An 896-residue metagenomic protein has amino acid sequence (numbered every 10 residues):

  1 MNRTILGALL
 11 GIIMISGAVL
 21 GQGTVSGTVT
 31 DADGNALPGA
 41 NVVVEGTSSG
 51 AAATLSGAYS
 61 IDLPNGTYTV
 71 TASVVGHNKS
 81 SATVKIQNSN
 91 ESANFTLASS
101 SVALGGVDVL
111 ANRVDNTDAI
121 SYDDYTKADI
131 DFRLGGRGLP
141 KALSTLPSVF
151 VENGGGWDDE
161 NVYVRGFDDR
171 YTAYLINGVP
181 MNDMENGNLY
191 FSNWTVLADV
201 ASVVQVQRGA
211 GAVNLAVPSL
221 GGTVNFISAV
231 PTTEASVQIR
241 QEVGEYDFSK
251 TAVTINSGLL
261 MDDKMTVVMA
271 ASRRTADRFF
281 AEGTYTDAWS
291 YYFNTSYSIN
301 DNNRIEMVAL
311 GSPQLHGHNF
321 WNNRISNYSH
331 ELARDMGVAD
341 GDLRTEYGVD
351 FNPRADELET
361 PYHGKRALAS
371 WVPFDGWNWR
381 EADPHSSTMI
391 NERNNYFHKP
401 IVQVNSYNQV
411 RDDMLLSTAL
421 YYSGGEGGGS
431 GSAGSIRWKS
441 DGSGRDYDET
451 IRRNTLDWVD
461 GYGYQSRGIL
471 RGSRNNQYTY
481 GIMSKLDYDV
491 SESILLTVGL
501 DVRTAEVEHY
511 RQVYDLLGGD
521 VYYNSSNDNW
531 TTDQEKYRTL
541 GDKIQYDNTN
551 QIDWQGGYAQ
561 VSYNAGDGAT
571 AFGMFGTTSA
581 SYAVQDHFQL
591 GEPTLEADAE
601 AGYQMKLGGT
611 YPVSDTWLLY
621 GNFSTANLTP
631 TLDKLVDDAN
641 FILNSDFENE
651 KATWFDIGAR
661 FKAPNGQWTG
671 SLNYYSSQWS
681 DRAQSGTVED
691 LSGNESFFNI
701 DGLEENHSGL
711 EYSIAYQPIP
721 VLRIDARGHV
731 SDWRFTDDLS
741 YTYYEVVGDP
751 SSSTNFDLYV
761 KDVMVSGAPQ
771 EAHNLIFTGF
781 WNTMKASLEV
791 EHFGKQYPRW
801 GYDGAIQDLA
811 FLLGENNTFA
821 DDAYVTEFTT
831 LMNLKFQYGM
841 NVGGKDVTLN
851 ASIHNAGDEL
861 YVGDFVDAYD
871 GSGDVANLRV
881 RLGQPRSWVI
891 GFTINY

Functional and structural regions predicted by a protein language model:
N41-E45, S73-H77, Q87-F132, D169: Short, acidic, small-residue-rich periplasmic hinge/interaction motif at the N-terminus of Gram-negative outer-membrane
S60, F132, V151, P180-R208 (+1 more regions): Short acidic/polar hinge/loop motifs at secondary-structure boundaries that mediate gating or recognition
P140-P180, S202: Extracytoplasmic beta-strand/coil segments of soluble accessory domains associated with Gram-negative outer-membrane
T195-Q238: A beta-strand signature from Gram-negative outer-membrane beta-barrel systems, especially the internal plug domain
S236, V243-T275, F280-F320, I325-G364 (+2 more regions): Transmembrane beta-barrel wall of Gram-negative outer-membrane proteins
L415-Y421, P612-S624, L628, E648-S708 (+4 more regions): Membrane-embedded beta-barrel scaffold of Gram-negative outer-membrane proteins
D567, Y674-Q678, F698-G804, T893-N895: Gram-negative outer-membrane beta-barrel transporters
N627, H792-A810, Y838-Y896: C-terminal beta-signal and adjacent terminal beta-strands/loops of Gram-negative outer-membrane beta-barrel proteins
